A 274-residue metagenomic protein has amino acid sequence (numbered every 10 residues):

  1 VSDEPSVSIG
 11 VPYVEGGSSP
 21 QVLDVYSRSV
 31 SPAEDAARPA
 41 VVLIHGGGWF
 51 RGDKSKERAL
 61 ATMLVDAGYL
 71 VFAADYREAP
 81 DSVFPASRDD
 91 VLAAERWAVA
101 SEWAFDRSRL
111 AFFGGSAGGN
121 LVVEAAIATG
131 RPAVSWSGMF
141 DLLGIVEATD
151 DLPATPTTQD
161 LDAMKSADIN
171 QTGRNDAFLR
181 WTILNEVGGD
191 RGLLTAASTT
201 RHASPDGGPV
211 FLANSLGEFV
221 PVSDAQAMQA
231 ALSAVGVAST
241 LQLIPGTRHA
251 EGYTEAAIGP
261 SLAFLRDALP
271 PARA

Functional and structural regions predicted by a protein language model:
V1-A274: Alpha/beta-hydrolase superfamily serine-hydrolase fold, recognizing
